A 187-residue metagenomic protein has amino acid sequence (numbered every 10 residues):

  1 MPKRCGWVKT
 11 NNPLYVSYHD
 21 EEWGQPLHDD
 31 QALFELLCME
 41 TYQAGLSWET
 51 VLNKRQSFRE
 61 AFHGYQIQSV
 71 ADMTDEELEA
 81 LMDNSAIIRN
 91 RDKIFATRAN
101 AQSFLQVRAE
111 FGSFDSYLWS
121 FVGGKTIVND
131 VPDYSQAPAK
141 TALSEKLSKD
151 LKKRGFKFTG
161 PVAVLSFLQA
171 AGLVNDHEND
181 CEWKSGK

Functional and structural regions predicted by a protein language model:
M1-K187: HhH-family (HhH-GPD) DNA N-glycosylase catalytic core used in base-excision repair
